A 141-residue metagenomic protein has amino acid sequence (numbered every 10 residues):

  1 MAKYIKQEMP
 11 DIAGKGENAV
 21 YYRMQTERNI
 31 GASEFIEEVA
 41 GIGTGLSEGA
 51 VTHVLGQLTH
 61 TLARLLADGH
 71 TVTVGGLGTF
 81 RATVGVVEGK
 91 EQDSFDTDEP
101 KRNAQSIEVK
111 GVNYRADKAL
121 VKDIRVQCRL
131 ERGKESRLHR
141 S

Functional and structural regions predicted by a protein language model:
M1-S141: Strongly charged
